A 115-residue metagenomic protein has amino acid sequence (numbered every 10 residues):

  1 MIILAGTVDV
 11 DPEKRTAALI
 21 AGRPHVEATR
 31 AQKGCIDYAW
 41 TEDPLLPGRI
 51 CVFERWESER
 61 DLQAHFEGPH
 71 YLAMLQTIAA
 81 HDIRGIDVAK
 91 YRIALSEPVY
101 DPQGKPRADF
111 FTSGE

Functional and structural regions predicted by a protein language model:
I2-D9, A39-F66: Short, well-ordered beta-strand segments in beta-rich or mixed alpha/beta enzyme and ligand-binding folds
I2-W40: N-terminal first-folded block
V10-P12, S58, R92-L95: Non-catalytic surface loops within mature trypsin-like serine protease
R15-A17, D61, E97, F111: Intrinsically disordered, low-complexity acidic/polar segments
A17, P47, A73: Residues that form or flank phosphate/diphosphate-binding pockets in enzymes that use nucleotide phosphates
I20, P24-I36, R55-A89: An amphipathic, aromatic/His-enriched active-site/gating alpha helix that lines ligand/cofactor pockets
T41-L46, Q76-E115: Glycine-rich beta-strand-turn "strand-cap" elements at beta-sheet edges
